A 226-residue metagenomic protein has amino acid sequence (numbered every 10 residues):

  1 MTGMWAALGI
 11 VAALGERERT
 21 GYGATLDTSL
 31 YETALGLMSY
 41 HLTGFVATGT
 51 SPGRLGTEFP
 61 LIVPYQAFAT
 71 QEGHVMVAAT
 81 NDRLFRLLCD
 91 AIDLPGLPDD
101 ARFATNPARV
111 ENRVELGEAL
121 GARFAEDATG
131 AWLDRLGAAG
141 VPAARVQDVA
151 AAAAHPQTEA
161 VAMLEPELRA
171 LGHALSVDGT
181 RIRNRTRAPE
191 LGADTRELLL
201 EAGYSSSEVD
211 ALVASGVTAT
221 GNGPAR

Functional and structural regions predicted by a protein language model:
M1-F45: Conserved anion/nucleotide-ligand pocket segment
G36-R226: Acyl-CoA thioester-binding alpha/beta core of soluble enzymes
